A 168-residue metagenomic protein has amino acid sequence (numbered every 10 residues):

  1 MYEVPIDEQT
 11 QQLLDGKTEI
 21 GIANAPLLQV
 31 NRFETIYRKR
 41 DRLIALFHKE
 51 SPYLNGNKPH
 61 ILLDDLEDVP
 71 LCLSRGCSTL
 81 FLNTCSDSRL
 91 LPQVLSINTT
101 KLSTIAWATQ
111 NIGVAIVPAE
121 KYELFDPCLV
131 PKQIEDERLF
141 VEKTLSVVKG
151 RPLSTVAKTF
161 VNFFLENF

Functional and structural regions predicted by a protein language model:
M1, S86-L95: A local structural motif
M1-L28, N98: Central regulatory/effector-binding core of bacterial HTH transcription factors
L13-L14, L66, A106-I112, L145: Hydrophobic residues within well-ordered alpha-helices
T18, I22-R32, N83, D87 (+1 more regions): A ligand-binding cleft/hinge motif common to bilobed small-molecule-binding domains
R32-L43, F47-L71: Flexible hinge/capping segments at coil-to-helix
E34-I44, A119-E120, P127-E142: Short beta-strand->loop
H60, E67-R89, L153-V161: Secondary-structure junction motif
P131-F168: A late-sequence structural motif
